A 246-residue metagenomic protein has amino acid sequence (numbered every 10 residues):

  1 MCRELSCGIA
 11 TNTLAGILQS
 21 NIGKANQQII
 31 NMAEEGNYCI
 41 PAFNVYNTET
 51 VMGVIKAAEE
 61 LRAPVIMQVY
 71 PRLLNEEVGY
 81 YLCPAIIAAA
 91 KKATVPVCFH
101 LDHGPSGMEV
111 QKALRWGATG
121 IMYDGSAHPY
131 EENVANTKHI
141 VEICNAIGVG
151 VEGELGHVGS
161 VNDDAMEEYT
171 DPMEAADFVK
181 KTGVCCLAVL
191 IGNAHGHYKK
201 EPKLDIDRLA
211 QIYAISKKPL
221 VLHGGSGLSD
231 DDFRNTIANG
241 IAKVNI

Functional and structural regions predicted by a protein language model:
C7, L14-I17, S229-I246: C-terminal alpha-helical cap/extension of soluble enzyme domains
C7-P41: N-terminal amphipathic alpha-helix/helix-capping segment at the start of soluble metabolic enzymes
N26-M32, T48-Q68, R72, Y81-A93 (+4 more regions): Alpha/beta enzyme core
V45, F99-P105, K218-D230: Glycine-rich beta-to-alpha transition loops that act as phosphate-gripper elements at the mouths of alpha/beta enzyme
A93-F99: A glycine-rich helix N-cap at a beta->alpha junction
A194, L222-S226, I246: Glycine-rich beta-strand-to-loop/alpha-helix junction loops that act as flexible
